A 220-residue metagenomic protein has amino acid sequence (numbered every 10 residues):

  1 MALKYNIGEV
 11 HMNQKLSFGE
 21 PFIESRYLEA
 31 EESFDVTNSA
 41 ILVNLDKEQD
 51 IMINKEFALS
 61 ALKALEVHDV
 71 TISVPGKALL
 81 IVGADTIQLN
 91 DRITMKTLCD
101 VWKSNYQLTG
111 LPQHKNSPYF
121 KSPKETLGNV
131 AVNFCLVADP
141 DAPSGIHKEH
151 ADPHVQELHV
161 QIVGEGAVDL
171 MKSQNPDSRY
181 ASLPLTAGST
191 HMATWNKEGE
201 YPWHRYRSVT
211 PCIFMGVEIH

Functional and structural regions predicted by a protein language model:
M1-E32, V67, T71-F134: A short, N-terminal "cap"/entry segment at the start of jelly-roll beta-barrel domains of the cupin/DSBH fold
S25-A30, V132-V155, M171-N175, L185-G199: Conserved short histidine dyad/triad with adjacent acidic residue
R26-M52: N-terminal ordered "arm"
V36-L42, P75-L79, V132, V155-E157 (+1 more regions): Short, surface-exposed beta-edge/turn micro-motifs
I41-D46, P153-K172: Short, conserved beta-strand element in jelly-roll/cupin
K47-I72, G76, S173-H204, V209: Short acidic-glycine-tyrosine-enriched beta hairpin
A78-I87, N133-C135, P202-H220: A short hydrophobic beta-strand segment most commonly corresponding to one strand of the jelly-roll/cupin
L89-K103, Q174, A181, R207-H220: Double-stranded beta-helix
